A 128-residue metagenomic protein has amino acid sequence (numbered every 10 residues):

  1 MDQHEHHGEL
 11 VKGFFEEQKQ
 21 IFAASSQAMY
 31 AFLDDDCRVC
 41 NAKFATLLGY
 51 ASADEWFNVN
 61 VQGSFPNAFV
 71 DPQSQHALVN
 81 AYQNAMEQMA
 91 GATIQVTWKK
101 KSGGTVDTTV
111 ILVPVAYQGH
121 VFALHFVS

Functional and structural regions predicted by a protein language model:
M1-E17, S128: PAS-associated C-terminal cap
V11-D34, C40-A42: Sensory modules in modular signal-transduction proteins
Q27-A28, D35, T93-I94, I111: Short loop/turn microsegments at loop-to-beta-strand junctions
F44-N60: PAS/PAS-like sensory domain cap-loop motif
E55-Q73: PAS-family sensory/regulatory domains
N67-T97: Terminal output helix/cap of sensory domains in signal transduction proteins
A92-I94, K101, V106-V110: PAS and PAS-like sensory/regulatory domains
V110-F126: Short loop/turn elements at sensory-signaling interfaces that couple input to output
